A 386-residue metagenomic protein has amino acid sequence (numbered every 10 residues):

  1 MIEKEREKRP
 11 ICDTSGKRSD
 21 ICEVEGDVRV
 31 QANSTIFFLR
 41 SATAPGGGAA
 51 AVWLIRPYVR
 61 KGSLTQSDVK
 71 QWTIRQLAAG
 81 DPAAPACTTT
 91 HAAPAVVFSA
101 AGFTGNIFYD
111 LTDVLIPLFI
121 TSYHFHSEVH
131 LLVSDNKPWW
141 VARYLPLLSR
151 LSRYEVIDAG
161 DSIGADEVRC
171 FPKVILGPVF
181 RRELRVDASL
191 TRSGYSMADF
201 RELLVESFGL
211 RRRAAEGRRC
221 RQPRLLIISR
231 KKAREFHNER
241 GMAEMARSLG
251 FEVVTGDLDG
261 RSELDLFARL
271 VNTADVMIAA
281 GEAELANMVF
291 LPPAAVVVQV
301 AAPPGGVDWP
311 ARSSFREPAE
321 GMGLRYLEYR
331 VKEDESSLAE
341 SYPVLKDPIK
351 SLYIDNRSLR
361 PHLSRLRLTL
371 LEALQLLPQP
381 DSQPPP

Functional and structural regions predicted by a protein language model:
M1-P386: The feature primarily captures lumenal catalytic ectodomains of type II secretory-pathway glycosyltransferases
